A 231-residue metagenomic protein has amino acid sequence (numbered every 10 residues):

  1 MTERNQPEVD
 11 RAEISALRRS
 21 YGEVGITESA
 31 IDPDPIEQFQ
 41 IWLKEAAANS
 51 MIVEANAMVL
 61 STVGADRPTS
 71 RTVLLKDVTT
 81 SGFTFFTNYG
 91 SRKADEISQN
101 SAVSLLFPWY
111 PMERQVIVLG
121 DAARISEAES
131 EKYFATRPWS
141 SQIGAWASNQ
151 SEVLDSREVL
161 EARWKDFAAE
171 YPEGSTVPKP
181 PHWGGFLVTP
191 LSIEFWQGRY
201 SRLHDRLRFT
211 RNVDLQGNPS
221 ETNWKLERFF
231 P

Functional and structural regions predicted by a protein language model:
M1-P231: Binding-site signature for planar aromatic cofactors or substrates
